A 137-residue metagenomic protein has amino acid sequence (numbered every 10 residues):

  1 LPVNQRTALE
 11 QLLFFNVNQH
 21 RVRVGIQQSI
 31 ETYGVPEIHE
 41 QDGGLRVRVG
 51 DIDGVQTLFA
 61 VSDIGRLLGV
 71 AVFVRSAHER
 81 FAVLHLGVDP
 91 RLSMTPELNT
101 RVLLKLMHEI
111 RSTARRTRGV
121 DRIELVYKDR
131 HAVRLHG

Functional and structural regions predicted by a protein language model:
L1-D42: Short amphipathic alpha-helix that is part of the acyltransferase structural core
P2-N18, Q56, T117-G137: Contiguous hydrophobic segments
P2-N4, N18, R48, S62 (+3 more regions): Serine/threonine-rich low-complexity intrinsically disordered regions
N4, R46-G50, S112-A114: Short linear motifs in intrinsically disordered
N4-Q11, L58-D63, F73, A82-L86 (+1 more regions): A signal for specific C-terminal beta-sheet/loop modules enriched in small/flexible residues with GP/PG/PP motifs
Q27-T32, P36-R80: A conserved beta-strand-loop-helix scaffold within acyl/acetyltransferase catalytic domains
S76-H136: Acyl-donor binding region in acyl/amide transferases
